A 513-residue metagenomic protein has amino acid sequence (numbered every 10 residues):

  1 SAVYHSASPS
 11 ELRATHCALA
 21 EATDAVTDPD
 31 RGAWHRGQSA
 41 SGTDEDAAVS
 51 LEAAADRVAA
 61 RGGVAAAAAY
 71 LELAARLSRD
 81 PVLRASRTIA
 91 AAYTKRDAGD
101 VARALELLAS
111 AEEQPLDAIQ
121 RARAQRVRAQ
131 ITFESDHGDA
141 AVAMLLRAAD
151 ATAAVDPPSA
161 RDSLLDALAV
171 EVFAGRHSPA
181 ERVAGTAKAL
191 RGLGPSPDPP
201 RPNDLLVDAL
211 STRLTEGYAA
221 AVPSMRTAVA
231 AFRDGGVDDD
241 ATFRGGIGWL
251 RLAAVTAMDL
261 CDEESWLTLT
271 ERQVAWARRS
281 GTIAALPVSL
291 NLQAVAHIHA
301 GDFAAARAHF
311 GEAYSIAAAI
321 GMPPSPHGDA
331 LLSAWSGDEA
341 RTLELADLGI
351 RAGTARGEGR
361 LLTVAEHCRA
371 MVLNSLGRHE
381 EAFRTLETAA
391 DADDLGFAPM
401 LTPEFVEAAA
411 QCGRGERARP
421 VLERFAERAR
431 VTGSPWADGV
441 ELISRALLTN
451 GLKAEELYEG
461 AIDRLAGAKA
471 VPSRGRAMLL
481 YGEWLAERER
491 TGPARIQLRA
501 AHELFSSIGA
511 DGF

Functional and structural regions predicted by a protein language model:
S1-D80, A408-R417, E427: Short secondary-structure boundary elements
E11, P158-D162, P200, D204 (+2 more regions): Residues within HEAT/ARM-like alpha-solenoid scaffolds
A40, A129, D136, L168 (+5 more regions): Short coil/turn linking the two alpha-helices of tandem helical-hairpin repeats
T43, A74-I89, A118-Q120, T152-P179 (+5 more regions): Short, charge-rich amphipathic alpha-helical segments embedded in non-transmembrane helical bundles/solenoids
A53-D56, A85-D97, A122-E134, R161-A174 (+3 more regions): Non-membrane alpha-helical segments in proteins
A54-D56, A65, A69-A75, P81 (+8 more regions): Helix-coil-helix junctions within alpha-helical repeat/solenoid scaffolds
D156, E216-V222, D240: Surface-facing alpha-helical segments and adjacent helix-coil boundary elements at the starts of domains
